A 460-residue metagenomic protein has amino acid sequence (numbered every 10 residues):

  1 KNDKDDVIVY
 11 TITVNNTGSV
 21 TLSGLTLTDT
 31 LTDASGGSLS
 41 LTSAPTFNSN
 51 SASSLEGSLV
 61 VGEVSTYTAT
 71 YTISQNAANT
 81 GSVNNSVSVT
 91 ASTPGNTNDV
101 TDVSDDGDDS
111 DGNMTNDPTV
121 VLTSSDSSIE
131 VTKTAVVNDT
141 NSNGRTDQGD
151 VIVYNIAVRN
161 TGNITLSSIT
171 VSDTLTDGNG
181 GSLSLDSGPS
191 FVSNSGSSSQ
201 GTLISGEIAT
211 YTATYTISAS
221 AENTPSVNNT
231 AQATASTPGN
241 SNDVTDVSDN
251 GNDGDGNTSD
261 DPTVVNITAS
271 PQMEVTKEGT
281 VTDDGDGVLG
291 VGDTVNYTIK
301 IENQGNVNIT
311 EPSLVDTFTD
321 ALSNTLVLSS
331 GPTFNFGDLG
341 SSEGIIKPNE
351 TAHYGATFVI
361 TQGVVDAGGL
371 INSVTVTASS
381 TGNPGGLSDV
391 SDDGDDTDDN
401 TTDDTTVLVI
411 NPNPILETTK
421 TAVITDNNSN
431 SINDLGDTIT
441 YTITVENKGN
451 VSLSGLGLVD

Functional and structural regions predicted by a protein language model:
K1-D460: Exported/extracytosolic protein signature
